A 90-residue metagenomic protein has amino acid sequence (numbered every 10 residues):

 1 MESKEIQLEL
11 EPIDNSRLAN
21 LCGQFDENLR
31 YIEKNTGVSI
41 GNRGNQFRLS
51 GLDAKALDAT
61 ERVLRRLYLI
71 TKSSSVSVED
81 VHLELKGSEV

Functional and structural regions predicted by a protein language model:
M1-N20: Short glycine-/aliphatic-rich beta-strand segments at the starts of folded cytosolic domains
R17-K34: Short amphipathic alpha-helix segments
Y31, V38-N42: Short edge beta-strands and adjacent turn/loop segments
G41-V90: Interdomain "pre-motor" coupling segment immediately N-terminal to P-loop NTPase/helicase cores
